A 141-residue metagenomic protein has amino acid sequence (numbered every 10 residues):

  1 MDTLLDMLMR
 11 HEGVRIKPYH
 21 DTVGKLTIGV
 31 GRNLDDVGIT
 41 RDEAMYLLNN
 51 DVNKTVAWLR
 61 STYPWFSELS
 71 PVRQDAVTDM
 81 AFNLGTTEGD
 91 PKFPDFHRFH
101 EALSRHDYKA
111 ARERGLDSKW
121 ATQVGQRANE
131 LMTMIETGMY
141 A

Functional and structural regions predicted by a protein language model:
D2-K17, V23, R32-V37, E43-N50 (+2 more regions): Long, amphipathic alpha-helical surface segments
T22-K25, Q74: A structure-centric signal for secondary-structure junctions around beta-strands
V37-G38, S67: Helix-turn-helix-type domain boundary/helix-start signal
K54-F93: Active-site nucleophile-His-acid catalytic modules used for acyl/amide transfer and hydrolysis across diverse enzymes
